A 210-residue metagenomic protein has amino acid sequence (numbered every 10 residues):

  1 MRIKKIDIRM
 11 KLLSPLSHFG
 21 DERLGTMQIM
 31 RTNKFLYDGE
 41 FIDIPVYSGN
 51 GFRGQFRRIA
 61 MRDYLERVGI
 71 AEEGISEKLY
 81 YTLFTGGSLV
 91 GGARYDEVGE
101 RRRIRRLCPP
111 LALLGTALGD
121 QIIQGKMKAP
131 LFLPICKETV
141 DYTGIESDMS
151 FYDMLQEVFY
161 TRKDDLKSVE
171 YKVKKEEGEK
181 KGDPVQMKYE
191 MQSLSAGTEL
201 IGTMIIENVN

Functional and structural regions predicted by a protein language model:
M1-N210: RNA-binding basic/glycine-rich loop and surface signature characteristic of RAMP-family CRISPR effectors
